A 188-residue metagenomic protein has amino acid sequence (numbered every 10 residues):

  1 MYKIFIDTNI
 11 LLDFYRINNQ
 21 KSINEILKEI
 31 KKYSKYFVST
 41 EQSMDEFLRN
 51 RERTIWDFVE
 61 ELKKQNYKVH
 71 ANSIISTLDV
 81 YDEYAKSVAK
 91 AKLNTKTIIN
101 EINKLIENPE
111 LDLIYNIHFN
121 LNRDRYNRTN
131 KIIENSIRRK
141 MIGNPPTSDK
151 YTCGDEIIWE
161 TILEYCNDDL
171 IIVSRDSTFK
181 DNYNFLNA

Functional and structural regions predicted by a protein language model:
Y2-L170, S177-A188: Active-site-proximal, substrate-binding regions of enzyme catalytic domains and RNA-binding/basic surfaces
